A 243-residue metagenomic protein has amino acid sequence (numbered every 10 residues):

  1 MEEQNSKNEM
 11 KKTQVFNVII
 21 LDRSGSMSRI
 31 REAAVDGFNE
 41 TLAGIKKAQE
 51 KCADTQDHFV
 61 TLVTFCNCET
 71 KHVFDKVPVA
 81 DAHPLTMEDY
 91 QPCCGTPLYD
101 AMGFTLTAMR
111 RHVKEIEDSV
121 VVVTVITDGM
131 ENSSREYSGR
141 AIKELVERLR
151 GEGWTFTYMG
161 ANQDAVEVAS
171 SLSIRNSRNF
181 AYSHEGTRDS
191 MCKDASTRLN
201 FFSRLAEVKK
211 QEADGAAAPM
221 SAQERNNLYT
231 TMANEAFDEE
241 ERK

Functional and structural regions predicted by a protein language model:
M1-K243: Acidic, low-complexity intrinsically disordered regions
